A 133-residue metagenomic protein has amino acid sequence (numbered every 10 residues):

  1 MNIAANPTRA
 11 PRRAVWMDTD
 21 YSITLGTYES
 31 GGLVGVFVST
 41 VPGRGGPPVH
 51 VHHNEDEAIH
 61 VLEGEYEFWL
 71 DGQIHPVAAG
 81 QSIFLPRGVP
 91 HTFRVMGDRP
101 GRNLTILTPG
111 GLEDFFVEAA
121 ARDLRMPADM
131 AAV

Functional and structural regions predicted by a protein language model:
M1-P11: Basic/polar N-terminal segments that are highly enriched at the extreme N-terminus, encompassing both cleavable
P7, E29, A58, E65 (+1 more regions): Short acidic-glycine-tyrosine-enriched beta hairpin
R13-V49, E55-D56: A short glycine-rich, His/Asp/Glu-containing loop-to-beta-strand
M17, W69-D71: Short strand-coil-strand connectors
E29-G32, V41-G45, A58, E65-E67 (+2 more regions): Short, charged/polar surface micro-motifs in flexible loops or helix N-caps
A79, R87-E113: Ligand-binding loop in jelly-roll beta-barrel domains
V117-V133: Acidic/histidine-enriched, glycine/proline-rich intrinsically disordered or flexible terminal extensions
